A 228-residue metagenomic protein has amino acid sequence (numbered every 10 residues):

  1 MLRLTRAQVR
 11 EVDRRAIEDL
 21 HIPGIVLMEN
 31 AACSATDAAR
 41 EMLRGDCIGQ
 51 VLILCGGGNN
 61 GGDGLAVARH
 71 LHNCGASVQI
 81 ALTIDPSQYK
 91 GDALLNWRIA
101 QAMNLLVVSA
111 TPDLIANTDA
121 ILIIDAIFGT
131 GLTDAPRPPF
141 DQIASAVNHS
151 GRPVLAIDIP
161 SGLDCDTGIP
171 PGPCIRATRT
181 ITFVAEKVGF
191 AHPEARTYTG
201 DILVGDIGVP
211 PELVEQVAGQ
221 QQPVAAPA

Functional and structural regions predicted by a protein language model:
M1-L4, A120-A228: YjeF_N-associated NAD(P)HX repair module
M1-T83, R179, F190-A228: Small-residue (G/A/S/T)-rich helix-start motifs and N-terminal tracts that mark the onset
R14-I17, H21, L105, F128-G129 (+1 more regions): A broad detector of the eukaryotic-type serine/threonine protein kinase catalytic domain
E18-D19, V26, S87, D134 (+2 more regions): Short N-terminal micro-motifs specific to bacterial/archaeal maturation and metal-cluster initiation sites
T36-I127, T133-I157: Nucleotide and nucleotide-moiety/phosphate-recognizing core
